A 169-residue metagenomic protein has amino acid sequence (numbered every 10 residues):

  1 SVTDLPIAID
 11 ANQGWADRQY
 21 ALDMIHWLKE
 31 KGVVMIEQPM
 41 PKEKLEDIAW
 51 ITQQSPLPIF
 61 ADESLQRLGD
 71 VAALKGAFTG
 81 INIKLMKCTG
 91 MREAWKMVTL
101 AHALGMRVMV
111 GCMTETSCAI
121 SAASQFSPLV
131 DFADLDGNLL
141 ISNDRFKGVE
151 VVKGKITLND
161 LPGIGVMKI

Functional and structural regions predicted by a protein language model:
S1-S55: Metal-dependent enolase-superfamily TIM-barrel catalytic cores that perform enediolate-based chemistry
A11-N12, P39, D62-E63, L85 (+4 more regions): Fold-independent oxyanion-binding glycine-rich loops and adjacent beta-strand/coil segments at enzyme active sites
G14-A16, Q66, N138-L140: A generic signature of intrinsically disordered, low-complexity regions enriched in glycine/proline and charged/polar
H26, E30, S55, I81 (+3 more regions): Homeobox/homeodomain signature
K29-K31, K42-K44, K75, K84-K87 (+4 more regions): Context-gated lysine
E43-I48, T52-D136: Catalytic alpha/beta core domains of metabolic enzymes, predominantly
M113-I169: Flexible C-terminal active-site loop/helix
